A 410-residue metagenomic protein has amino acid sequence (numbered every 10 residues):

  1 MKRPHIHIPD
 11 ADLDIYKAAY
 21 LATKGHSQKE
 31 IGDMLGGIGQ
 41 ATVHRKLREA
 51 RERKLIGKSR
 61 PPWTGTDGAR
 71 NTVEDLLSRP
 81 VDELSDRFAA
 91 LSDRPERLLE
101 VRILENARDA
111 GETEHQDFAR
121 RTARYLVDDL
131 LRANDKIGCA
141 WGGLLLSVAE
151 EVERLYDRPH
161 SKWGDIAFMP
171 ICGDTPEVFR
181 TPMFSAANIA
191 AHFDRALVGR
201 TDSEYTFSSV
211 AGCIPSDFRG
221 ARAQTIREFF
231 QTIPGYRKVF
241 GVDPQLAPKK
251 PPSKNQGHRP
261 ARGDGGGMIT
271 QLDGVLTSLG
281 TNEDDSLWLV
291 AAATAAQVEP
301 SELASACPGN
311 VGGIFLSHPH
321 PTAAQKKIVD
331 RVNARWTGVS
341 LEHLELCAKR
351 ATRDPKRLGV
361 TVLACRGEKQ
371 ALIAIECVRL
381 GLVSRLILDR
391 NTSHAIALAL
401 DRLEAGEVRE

Functional and structural regions predicted by a protein language model:
K2, I6-D12, Y20-G25, H320-E410: ATP/nucleoside-binding phosphotransfer catalytic cores, i.e., glycine-rich phosphate-binding loops
K2-K136, L146, E150, L155-R158 (+2 more regions): N-terminal glycine-/serine-/threonine-rich phosphate-binding loop
G39-Q40, I137-V148, D174-T175, G280-E283 (+1 more regions): Gly/Ser/Thr-rich loops at beta-strand to alpha-helix junctions that form or flank small-molecule/cofactor-binding
D82-V127, L131-R132, S161-E283, V290-P308 (+1 more regions): Ligand-binding beta-strand-loop-alpha-helix segment within the catalytic cores of soluble metabolic enzymes
L144-P159, L287-E299: Short Gly/Thr/Asp-enriched flexible loops that form oxyanion-binding sites at enzyme active sites
D284-D285, A395: Short glycine-rich, flexible loops that bind phosphorylated cofactors or substrates
L289-V329, T337-E345: Short, conserved "active-site rim" segments that organize catalytic pockets and cofactor/ligand binding
